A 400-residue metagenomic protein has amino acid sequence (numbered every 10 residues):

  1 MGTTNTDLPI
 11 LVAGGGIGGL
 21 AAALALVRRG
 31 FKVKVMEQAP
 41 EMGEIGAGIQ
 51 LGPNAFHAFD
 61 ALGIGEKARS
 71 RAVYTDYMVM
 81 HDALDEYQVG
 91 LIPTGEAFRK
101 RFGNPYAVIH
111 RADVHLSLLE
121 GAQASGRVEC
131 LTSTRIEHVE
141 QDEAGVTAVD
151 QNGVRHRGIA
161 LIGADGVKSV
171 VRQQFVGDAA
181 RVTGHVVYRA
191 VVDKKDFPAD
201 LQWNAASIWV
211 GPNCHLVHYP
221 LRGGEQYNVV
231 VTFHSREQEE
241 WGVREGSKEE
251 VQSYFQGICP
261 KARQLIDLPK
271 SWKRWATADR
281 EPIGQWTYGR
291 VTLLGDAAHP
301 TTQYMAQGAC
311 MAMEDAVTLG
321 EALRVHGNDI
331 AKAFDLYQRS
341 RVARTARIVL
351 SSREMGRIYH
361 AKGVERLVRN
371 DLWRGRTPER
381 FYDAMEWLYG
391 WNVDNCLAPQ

Functional and structural regions predicted by a protein language model:
G2-I10, V27, G52-Q174, D178-D193 (+2 more regions): Conserved N-terminal helical subregion
P9, K32, Q226: Residues at the starts of beta-strands that form the adenosine-phosphate
V12-P40, I162-G163, Y188, H218 (+2 more regions): Conserved mid-domain beta->alpha element of the FAD-binding
E41-H57: Conserved N-terminal glycine-rich FAD pyrophosphate-binding loop of Rossmann-like flavoproteins
S70-V73, E129, Q256-S271, I330-D335: Acidic/histidine metal-binding catalytic segments
V182-H185, Q202-A205, P260-A276: A short coil-to-beta-strand element that immediately follows conserved catalytic motifs
N204-E239, K248, Q252-Q256, T277: Active-site substrate-recognition segment that forms the wall of the catalytic cavity or substrate channel
R374-Q400: C-terminal auxiliary extensions adjacent to catalytic cores
